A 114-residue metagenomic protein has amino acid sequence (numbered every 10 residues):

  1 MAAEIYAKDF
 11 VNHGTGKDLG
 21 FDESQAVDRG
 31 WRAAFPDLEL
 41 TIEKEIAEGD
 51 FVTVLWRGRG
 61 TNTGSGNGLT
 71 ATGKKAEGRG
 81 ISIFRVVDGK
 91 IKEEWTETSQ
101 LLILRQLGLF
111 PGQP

Functional and structural regions predicted by a protein language model:
M1-K8, F110-P114: Short, low-complexity N-terminal intrinsically disordered segments enriched in polar/charged residues
A3-V52, R57: A solvent-exposed, acidic/Ser-Thr-rich amphipathic alpha-helical stretch
H13, N62, E94: Histidine-centered active-site/metal-ligand motif
D18, G60-T61, Q100-L101: Solvent-exposed loop/turn segments at secondary-structure junctions within structured extracellular/periplasmic domains
E39-L40, A76-I81, E97: Short, surface-exposed coil-to-beta transition loops
G60-D88: Exposed beta-sheet edge and beta->alpha loop/turn motif
K92-P114: Low-complexity, intrinsically disordered terminal/linker segments enriched in charged and Gly/Pro repeats
